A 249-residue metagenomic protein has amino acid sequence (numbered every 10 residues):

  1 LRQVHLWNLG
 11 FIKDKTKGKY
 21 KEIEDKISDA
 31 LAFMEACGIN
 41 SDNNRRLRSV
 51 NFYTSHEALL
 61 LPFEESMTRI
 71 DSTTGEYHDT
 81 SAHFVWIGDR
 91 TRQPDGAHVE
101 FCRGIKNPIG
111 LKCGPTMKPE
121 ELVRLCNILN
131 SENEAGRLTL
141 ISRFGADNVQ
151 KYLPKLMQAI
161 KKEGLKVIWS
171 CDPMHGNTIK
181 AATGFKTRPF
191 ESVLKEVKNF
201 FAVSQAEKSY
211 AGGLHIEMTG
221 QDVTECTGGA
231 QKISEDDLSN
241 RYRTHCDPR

Functional and structural regions predicted by a protein language model:
L1-G145, F185-R188, K195-V197, Y210-E217 (+1 more regions): Active-site-facing alpha/beta catalytic cores
S142-G220: Extended C-terminal subregions enriched in glycine
